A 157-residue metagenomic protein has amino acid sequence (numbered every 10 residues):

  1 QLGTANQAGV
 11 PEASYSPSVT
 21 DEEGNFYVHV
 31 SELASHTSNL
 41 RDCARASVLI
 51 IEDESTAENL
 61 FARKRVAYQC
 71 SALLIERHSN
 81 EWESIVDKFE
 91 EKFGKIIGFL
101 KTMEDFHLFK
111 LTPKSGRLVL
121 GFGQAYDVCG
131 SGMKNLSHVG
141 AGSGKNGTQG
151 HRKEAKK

Functional and structural regions predicted by a protein language model:
Q1-R41, L49: An N-terminal domain-cap segment
P11, R41, F61-R63, K101-E104: Short coil/turn motifs at beta-sheet boundaries
A13-P17, A67-Q69, F106-K110, A125: Conserved hydrophobic/aromatic beta-strand scaffold that supports enzyme active sites
D21-E23, V66, T102: Short glycine-enriched loop/turn motifs at secondary-structure junctions
E23-G24, A44, D105, K114: Beta-strand-connecting loop/turn residues
S31, I51, G121-G123: Surface loops and adjacent helix of pleckstrin homology
S35-K95, P113-S115, Q149-K153: Short, structured beta-strand-loop surface elements
K88, I96-K157: C-terminal edge-of-domain segments
